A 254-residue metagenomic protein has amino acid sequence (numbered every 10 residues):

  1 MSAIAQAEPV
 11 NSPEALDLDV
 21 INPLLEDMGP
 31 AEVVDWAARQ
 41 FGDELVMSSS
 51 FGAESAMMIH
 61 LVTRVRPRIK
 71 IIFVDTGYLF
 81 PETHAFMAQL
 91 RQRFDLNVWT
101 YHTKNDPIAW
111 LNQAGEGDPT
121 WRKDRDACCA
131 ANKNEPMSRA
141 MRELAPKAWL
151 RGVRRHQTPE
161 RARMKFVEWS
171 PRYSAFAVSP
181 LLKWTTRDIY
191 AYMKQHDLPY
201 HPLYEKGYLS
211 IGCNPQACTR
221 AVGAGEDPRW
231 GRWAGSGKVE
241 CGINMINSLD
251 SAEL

Functional and structural regions predicted by a protein language model:
S2-L254: Nucleotide-activated chemistry modules centered on ATP-dependent adenylation/adenylyltransferase
